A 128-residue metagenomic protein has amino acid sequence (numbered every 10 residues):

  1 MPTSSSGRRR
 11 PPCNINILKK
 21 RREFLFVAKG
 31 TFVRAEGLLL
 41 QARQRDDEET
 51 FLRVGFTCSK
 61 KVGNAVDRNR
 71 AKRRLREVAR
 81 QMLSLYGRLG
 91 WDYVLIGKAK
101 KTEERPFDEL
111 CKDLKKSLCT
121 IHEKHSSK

Functional and structural regions predicted by a protein language model:
M1-K128: Positively charged, solvent-exposed patches that mediate nucleic-acid binding
